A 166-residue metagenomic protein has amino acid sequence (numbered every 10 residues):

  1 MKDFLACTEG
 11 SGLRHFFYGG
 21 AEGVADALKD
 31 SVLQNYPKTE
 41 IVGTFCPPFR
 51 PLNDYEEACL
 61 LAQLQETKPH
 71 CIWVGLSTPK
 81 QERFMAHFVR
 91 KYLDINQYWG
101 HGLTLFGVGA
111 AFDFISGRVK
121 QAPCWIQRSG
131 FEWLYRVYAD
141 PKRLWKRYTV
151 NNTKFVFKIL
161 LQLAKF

Functional and structural regions predicted by a protein language model:
M1-T67: Conserved beta-alpha
G23-V24, P79-R83: Short alpha-helical
V42, H70, L103: Conserved acidic residues
P47-L52, I95-A139: Short, flexible loop segments at boundaries between secondary-structure elements
L64, K68-T78: Proline-aspartate-enriched helix->loop->beta-strand connector
L76-Q81, A111: Short glycine-rich anion-binding loops that position phosphate/pyrophosphate groups of nucleotides and phosphorylated
E82-Y92: Short Gly/Thr/Asp-enriched flexible loops that form oxyanion-binding sites at enzyme active sites
Q121-F166: A transmembrane-helix-recognition feature enriched in membrane-embedded lipid enzymes and envelope glyco-/phospholipid
